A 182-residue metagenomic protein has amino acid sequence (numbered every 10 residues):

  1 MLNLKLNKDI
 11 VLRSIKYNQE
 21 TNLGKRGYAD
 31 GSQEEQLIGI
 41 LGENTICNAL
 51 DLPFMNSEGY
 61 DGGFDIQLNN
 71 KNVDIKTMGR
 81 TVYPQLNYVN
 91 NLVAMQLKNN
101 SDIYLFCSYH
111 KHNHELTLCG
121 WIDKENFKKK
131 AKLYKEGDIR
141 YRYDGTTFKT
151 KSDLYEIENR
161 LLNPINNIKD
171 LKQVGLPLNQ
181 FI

Functional and structural regions predicted by a protein language model:
M1-N69, K76-I182: Nucleic-acid endonuclease domains
